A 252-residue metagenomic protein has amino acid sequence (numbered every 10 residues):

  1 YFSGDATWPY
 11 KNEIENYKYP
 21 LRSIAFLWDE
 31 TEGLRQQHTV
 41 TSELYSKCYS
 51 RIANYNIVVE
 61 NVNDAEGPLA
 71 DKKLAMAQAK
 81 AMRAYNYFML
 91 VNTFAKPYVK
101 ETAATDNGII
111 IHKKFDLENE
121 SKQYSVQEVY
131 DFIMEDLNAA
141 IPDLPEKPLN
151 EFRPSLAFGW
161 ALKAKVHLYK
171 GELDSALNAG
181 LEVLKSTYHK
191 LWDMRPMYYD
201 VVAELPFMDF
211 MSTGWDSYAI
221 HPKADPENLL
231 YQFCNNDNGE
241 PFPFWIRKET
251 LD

Functional and structural regions predicted by a protein language model:
Y1-A6: Acidic, glycine-rich segments characteristic of secretory precursors and extracytoplasmic regions
Y19-F94, Y124, P142-E146: Conserved, well-structured interaction surfaces
N54, D136, D143, A179-E182: Alpha-helical solenoid repeat scaffolds, predominantly canonical TPR units
V91-Y98, P148, Y169-G171: Short coil/turn linking the two alpha-helices of tandem helical-hairpin repeats
K100-S121, K190-M208: Short, flexible helix-coil linker/hinge segments at the edges of structured domains or between repeats
L177-D252: Hydrophobic-face positions in mid-chain alpha helices that act as interaction patches
